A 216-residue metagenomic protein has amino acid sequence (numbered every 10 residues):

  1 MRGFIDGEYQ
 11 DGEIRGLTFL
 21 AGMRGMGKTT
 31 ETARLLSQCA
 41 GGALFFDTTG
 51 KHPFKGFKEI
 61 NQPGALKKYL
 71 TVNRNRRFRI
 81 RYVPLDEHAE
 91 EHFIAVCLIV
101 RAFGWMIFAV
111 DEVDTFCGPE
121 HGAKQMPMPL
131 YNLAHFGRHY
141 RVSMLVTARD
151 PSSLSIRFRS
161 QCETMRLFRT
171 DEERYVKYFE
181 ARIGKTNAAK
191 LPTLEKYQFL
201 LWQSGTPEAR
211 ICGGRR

Functional and structural regions predicted by a protein language model:
M1-R15, A33: Pre-Walker A adenine-sensing motif
R2, T48, R101, R210-R216: Phosphate-handling catalytic cores of nucleic-acid transaction enzymes
G12-T18, G41, R77-F78: Pre-Walker A (Motif I) flank of P-loop NTPase domains
G16-G22, F54, K68-R74: Mature, folded catalytic cores of secreted/periplasmic enzymes
T18-S37, H88-K185: Conserved P-loop NTPase motor cores
M26-A65: Walker A/P-loop NTP-binding active-site region of P-loop NTPases, recognizing the glycine-rich GxxxxGKT/S
Y69-E87: Conserved P-loop NTPase mechanochemical-coupling segment
F179-R216: Phosphate-binding and hydrolysis-coupling loops of NTP-dependent motor/remodeling domains
